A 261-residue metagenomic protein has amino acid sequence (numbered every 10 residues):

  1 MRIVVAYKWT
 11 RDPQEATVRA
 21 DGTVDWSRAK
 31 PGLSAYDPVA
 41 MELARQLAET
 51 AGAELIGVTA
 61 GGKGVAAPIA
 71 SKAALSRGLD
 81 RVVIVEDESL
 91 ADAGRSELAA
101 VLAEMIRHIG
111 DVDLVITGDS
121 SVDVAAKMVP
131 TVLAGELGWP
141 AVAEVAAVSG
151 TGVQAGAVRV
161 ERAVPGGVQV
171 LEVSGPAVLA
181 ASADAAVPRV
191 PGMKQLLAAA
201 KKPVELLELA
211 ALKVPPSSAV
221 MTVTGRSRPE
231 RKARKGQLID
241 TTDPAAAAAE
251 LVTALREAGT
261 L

Functional and structural regions predicted by a protein language model:
M1-L261: N-terminal glycine-rich FAD/FM-binding segment characteristic of electron-transfer flavoproteins
